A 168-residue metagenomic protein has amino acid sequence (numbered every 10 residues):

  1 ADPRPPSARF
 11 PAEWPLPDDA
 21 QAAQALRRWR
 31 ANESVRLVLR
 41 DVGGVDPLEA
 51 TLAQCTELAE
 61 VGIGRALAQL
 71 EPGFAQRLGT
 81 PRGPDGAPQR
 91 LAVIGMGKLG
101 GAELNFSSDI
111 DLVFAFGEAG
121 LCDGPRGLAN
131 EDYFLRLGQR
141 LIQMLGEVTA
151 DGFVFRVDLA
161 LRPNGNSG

Functional and structural regions predicted by a protein language model:
A1-G168: Non-catalytic regulatory/linker segments of enzymes
